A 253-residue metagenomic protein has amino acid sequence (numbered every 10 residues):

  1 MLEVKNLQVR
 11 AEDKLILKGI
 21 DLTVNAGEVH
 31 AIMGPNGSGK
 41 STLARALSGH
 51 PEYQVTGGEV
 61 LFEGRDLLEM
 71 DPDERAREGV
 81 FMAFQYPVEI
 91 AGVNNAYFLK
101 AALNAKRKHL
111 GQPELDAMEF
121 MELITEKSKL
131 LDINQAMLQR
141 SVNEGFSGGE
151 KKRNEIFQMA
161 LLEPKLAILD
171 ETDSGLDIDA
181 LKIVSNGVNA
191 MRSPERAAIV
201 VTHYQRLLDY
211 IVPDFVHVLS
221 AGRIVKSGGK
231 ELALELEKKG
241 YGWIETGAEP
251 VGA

Functional and structural regions predicted by a protein language model:
L2-V4, L17-G19: Conserved structural motif at the start of ABC-family nucleotide-binding domains
A11, V24-A26: Conserved hydrophobic segment flanking the Walker A/P-loop of ABC-type ATPase nucleotide-binding domains
M33-P35: The feature captures the beta-strand-to-loop junction immediately N-terminal to the Walker
E59-R75, N143: ABC ATPase NBD Q-loop/coupling interface
V88-K165: ABC-family P-loop ATPase nucleotide-binding domains
I168-T172, D179: Walker B catalytic motif
L181-P194: Helical segment within the ABC ATPase nucleotide-binding domain
F215, L219, R223-T246: Conserved beta-strand-loop-alpha-helix hinge in the C-terminal portion of ABC ATPase nucleotide-binding domains
